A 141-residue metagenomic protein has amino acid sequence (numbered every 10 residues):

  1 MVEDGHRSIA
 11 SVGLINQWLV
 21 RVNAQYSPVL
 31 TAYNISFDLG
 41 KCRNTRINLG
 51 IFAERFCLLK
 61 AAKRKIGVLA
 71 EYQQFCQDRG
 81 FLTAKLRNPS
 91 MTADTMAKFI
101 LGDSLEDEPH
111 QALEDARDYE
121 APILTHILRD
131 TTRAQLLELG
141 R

Functional and structural regions predicted by a protein language model:
M1-Q17: Metal-dependent phosphoesterase signature
V22-R141: Metal-dependent phosphoesterase core characteristic of DEDDh/y 3'-5' exonuclease domains
